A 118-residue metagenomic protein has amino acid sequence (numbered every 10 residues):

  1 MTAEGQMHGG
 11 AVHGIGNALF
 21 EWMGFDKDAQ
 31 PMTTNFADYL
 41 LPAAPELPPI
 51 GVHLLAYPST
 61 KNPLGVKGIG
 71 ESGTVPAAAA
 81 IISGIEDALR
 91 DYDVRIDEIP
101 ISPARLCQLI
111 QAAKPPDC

Functional and structural regions predicted by a protein language model:
M1-C118: C-terminal catalytic domains of large/alpha subunits in multi-subunit enzymes
